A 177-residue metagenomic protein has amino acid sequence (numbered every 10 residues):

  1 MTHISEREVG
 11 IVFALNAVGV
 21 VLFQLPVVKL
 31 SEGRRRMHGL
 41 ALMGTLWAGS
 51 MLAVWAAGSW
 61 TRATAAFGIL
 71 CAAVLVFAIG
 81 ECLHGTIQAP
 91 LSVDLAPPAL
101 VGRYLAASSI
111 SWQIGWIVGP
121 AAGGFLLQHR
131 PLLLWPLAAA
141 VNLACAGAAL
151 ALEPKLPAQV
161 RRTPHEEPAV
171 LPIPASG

Functional and structural regions predicted by a protein language model:
M1-G19, A65-I69: Loop-to-transmembrane helix entry
L22-H38, L127: Helix-to-loop junctions at the C-terminal end of transmembrane segments in multipass secondary transporters
T45-A63: C-terminal ends and interior cores of transmembrane alpha-helices in multi-pass membrane transporters/permeases
G58, A138-G177: Multi-pass alpha-helical transporter architecture, strongest for 12-TM Major Facilitator/SLC carriers used
A65-L83: Hydrophobic core of transmembrane alpha-helices in multi-pass small-molecule transporters, especially MFS/SLC-type
C82-A96: Intracellular juxtamembrane helix-capping segments at the cytosolic ends of symmetry-related transmembrane helices
L100-Q128: A late C-terminal transmembrane helix in Major Facilitator Superfamily
F125-A144: A membrane-interface helix-boundary motif in multi-pass transporters
